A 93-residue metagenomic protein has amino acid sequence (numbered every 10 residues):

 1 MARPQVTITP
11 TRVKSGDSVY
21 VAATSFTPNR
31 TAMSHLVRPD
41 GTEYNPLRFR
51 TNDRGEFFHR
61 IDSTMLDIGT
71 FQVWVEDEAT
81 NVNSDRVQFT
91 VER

Functional and structural regions predicted by a protein language model:
M1-R93: Extracytoplasmic/secretory-pathway segments with low complexity and glycosylation-like composition
